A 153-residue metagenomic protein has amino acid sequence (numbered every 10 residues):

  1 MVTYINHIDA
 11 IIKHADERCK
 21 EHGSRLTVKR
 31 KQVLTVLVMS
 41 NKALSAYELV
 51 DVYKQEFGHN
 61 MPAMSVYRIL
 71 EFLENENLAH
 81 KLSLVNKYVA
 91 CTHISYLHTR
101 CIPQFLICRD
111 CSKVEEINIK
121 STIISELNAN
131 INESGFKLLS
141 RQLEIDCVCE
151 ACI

Functional and structural regions predicted by a protein language model:
D9-G23: Short, Lys/Arg-enriched N-terminal segment that forms or immediately precedes the first helix of a structured domain
H22-S24, V38-N41, E56-F57: Short helix-capping/hinge SLiMs at alpha-helix to coil transitions
L26-K29: Short helix-coil-helix linker/hinge
K31-V36: Pre-recognition alpha-helix immediately N-terminal to the DNA-recognition helix within helix-turn-helix or winged-helix
S45-G58: DNA-recognition alpha helix
V66-E76: Basic amphipathic alpha-helical segments that dock to polyanions
N75-I153: Non-DNA-binding regulatory cores of transcription-related proteins, predominantly C-terminal effector-binding
